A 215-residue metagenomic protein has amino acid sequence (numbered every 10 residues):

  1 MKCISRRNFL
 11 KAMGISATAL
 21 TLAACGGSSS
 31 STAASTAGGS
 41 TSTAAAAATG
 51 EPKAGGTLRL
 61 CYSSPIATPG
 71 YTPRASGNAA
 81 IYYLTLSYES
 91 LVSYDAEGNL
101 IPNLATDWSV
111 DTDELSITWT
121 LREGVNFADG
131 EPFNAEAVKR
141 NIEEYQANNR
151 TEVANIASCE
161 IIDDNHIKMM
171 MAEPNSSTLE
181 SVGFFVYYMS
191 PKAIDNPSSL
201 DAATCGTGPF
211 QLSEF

Functional and structural regions predicted by a protein language model:
M1-L20: N-terminal secretory signal peptides and thylakoid transit peptides that target proteins across membranes
C25-T36: Bacterial lipoprotein signal-peptidase II cleavage site
G39-R59: Immediate post-signal peptide segment of exported/extracytoplasmic ligand-binding proteins
G55-S64, S116-W119, I167-M169, G208-F210: Short, well-ordered beta-strand elements
C61-V110, C205-T207: N-terminal lobe/hinge region of extracytoplasmic solute-binding protein
S63-I66, A96-E97, D113-E114, R122-G124 (+4 more regions): Solvent-exposed coil/turn segments that connect beta secondary-structure elements in extracytoplasmic/periplasmic
T106-N149, I162, K168: Aromatic- and charge-enriched surface segment that lines or borders ligand/interaction sites
E152-A193, S198-L200, P209, S213-E214: Surface-exposed binding/hinge segments that line and control ligand-binding clefts or catalytic entry sites
